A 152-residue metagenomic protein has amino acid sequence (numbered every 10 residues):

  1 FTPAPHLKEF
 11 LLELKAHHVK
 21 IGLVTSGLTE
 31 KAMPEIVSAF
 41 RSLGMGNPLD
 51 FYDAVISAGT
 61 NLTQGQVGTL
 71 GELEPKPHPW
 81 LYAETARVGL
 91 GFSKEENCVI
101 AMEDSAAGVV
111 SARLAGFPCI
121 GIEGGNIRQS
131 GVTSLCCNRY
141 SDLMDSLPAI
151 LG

Functional and structural regions predicted by a protein language model:
F1-V37: Short, acidic loop-to-helix structural element flanking the phosphoryl-transfer center in phosphate-processing enzymes
L12, T29-G152: Asp-based, Mg2+/Mn2+-dependent phosphohydrolase catalytic module
